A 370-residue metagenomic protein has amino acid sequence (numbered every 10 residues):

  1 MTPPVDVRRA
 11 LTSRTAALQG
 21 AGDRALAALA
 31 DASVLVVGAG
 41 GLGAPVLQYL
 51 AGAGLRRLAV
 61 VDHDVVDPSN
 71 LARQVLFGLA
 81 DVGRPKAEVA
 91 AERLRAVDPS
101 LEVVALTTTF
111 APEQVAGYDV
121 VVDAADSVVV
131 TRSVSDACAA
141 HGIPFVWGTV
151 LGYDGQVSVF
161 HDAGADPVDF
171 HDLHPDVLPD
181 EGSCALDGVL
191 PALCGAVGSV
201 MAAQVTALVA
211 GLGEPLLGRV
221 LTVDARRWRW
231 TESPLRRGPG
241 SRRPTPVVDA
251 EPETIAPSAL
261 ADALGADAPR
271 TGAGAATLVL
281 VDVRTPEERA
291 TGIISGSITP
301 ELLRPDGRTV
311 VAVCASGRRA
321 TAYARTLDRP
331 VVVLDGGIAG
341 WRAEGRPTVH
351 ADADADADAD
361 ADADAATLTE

Functional and structural regions predicted by a protein language model:
M1-L35, R243-E253, A366-E370: N-terminal charged helix/coil linker that caps or initiates catalytic domains
M1-V5, A116-V120, A124-A256: Glycine-rich phosphate/adenylate-binding loop
T2-A10, A259-A315, A322-A324, R342-A343: Positively charged, proline/Ser/Thr-rich regional signature most characteristic of the Rhodanese/CDC25-like
V36-A39, V60, A312: Hydrophobic Val/Ile/Leu positions in short beta-strands of Rossmann-like dinucleotide-binding domains
L42-G43, R319: Hydrophobic/small residue at the entry helix of a nucleotide-binding pocket
L50, P300-A351, A366-E370: Catalytic cysteine-centered active loop of the rhodanese-like fold, especially the PTP/DSP P-loop
R57-V97: Glycine-rich phosphate-binding loop and adjoining beta1-alpha1-beta2 segment of Rossmann-like nucleotide-binding folds
L216, D224-T291, D354, D364-E370: Flexible, polar/low-complexity N-terminal or interdomain linker segments that lie immediately upstream of folded
